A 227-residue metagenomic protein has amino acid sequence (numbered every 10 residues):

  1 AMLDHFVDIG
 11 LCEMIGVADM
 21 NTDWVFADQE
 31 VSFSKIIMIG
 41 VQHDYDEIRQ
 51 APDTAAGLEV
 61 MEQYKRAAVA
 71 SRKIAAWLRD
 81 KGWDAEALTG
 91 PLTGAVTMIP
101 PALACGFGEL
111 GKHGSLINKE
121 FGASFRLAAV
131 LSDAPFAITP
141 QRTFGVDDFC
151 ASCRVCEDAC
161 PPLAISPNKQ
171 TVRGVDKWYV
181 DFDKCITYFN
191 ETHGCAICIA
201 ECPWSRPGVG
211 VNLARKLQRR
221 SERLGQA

Functional and structural regions predicted by a protein language model:
A1-F6: N-terminal, charged low-complexity regulatory/assembly segments
E13-R223: Catalytic cores of enzyme domains
